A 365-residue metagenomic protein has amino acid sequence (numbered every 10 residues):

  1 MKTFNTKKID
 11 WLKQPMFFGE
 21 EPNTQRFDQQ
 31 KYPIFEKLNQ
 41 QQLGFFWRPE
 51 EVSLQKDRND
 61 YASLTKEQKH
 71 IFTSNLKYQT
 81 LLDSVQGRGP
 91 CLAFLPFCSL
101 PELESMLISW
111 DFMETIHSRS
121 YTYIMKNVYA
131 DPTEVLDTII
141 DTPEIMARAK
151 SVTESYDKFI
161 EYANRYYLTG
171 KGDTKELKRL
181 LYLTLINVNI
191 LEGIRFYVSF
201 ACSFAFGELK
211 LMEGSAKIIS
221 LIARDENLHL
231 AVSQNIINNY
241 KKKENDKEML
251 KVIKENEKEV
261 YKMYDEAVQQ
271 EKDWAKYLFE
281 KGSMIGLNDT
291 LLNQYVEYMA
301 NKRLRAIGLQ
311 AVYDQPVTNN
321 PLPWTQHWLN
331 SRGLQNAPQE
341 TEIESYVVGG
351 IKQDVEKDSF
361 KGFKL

Functional and structural regions predicted by a protein language model:
M1-L365: Non-heme di-metal
